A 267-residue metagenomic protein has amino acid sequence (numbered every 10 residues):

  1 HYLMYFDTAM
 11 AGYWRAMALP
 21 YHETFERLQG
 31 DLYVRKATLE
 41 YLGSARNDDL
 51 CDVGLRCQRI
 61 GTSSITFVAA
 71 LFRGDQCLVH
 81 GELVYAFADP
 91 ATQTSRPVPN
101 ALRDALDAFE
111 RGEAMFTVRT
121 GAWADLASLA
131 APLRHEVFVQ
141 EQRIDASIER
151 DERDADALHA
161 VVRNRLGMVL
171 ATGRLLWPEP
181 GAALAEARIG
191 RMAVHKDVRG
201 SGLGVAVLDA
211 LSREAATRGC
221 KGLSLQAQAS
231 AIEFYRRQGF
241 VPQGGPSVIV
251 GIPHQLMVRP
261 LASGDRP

Functional and structural regions predicted by a protein language model:
H1-K36, D89-E113: Hot-dog-fold acyl-thioester-processing enzymes
F6, A114-E149, D154-H159, R163-M168 (+1 more regions): Short amphipathic alpha-helix that is part of the acyltransferase structural core
Y41, A45-L50, Q58-E113, M168 (+2 more regions): HotDog/MaoC-like acyl-thioester-processing domains
L55, V194, G200-R213: Conserved acetyl-CoA-binding loop-helix of GNAT-fold acetyltransferases
I65, P178-I189, R199, I249-P253: A conserved beta-turn-beta hairpin within the catalytic core of GNAT-like acetyltransferases that forms part
E82, V161, M168-P178, A185-A193: Conserved beta-strand in the GNAT
L208, A215-Q228: Conserved GNAT acetyl-CoA-binding A-motif
S224-Q226, R236, V241-V258: Conserved catalytic-core motifs of GNAT/GCN5-like acyltransferases
